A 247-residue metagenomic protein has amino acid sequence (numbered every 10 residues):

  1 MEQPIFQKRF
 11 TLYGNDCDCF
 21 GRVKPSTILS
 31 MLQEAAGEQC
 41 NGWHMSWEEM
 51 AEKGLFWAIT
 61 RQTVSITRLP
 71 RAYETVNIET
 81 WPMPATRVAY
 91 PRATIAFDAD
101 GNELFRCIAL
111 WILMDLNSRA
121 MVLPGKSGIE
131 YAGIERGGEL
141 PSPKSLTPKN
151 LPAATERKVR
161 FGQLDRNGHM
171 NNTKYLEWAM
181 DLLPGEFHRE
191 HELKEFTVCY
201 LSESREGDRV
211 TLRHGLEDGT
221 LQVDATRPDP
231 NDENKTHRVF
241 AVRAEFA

Functional and structural regions predicted by a protein language model:
M1-I59, R106-I108, D115-E192: Hot-dog-fold acyl-thioester-processing enzymes
Q3-Q7, S65-T147, S204-E206, G215-A247: HotDog/MaoC-like acyl-thioester-processing domains
G54-L69, H191-E203: Small beta-barrel nucleic-acid-binding modules, principally OB-folds
E74-T75, P152-A153, R209: Short coil-to-beta-strand transition motifs
R157-F246: Acidic/His-leaning functional-site neighborhoods
